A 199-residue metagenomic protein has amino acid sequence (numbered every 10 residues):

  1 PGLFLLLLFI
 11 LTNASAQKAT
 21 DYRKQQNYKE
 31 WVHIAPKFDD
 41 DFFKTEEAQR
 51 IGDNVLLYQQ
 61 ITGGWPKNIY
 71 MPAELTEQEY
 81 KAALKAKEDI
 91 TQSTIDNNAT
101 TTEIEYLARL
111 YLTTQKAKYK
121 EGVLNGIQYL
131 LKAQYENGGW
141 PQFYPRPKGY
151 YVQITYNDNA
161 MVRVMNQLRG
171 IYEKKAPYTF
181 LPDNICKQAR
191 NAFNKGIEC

Functional and structural regions predicted by a protein language model:
P1-K18: Bacterial Sec-dependent N-terminal signal peptides
Q17-Q25, P36-K44, K85-T100, K148-M161: Solvent-exposed loop and edge beta-strand segments that line ligand/cofactor-binding and catalytic clefts
K18-Q26, Q59-E88, K132-V152, C199: Glycine- and aromatic-rich loop/turn segments at beta-sheet edges
E30-F43, I51, L56, T101-K116 (+1 more regions): Well-ordered alpha-helical scaffold segments within catalytic/enzyme domains
I51-G63, G122-G139, Q188-C199: Long, well-ordered core segments of solenoidal/helical folds
A83-T114, Y129: Long, hydrophobic/aromatic-enriched structural stretches that serve as scaffold segments
I154-G196: Aromatic- and glycine-enriched pocket-lining scaffold segments that form the walls of small-molecule binding clefts
